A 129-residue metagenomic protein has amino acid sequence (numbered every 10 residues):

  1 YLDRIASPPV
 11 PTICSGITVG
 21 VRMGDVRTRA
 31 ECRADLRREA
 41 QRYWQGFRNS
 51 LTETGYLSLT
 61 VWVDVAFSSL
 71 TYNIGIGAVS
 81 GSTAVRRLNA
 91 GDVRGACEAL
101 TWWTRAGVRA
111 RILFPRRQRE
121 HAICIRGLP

Functional and structural regions predicted by a protein language model:
Y1-A6, G16: Core of compact, soluble alpha-helical bundle domains
I5-P8, V21, V26-R38, W44 (+2 more regions): Long, amphipathic alpha-helical surface segments
P8-V10, W62: Extracytoplasmic
V10-I13, I17-G20: A short, structured beta-strand/loop element
I13, F67-S68, A96, E120: Residue-level detector of buried hydrophobic side-chain packing in well-ordered secondary-structure elements
S58-F67, R94-E98: Alpha-helical scaffolds flanking conserved acidic
